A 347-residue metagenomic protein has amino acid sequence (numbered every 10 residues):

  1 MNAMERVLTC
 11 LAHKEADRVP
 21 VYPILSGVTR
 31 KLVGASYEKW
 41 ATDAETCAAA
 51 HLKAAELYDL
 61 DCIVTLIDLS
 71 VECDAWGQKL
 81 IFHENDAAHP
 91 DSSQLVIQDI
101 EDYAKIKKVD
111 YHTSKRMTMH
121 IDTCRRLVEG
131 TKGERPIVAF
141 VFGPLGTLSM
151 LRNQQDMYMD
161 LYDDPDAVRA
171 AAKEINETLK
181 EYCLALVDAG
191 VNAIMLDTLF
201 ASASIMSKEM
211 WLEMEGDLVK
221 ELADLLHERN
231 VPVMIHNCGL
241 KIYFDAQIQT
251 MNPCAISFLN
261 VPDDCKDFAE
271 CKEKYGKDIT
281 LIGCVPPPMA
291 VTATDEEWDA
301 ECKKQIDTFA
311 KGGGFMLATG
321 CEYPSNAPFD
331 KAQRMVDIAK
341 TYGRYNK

Functional and structural regions predicted by a protein language model:
M1-T29, S36-E38, A50, D86-S92 (+1 more regions): Active-site loop segments of alpha/beta catalytic cores
L32-A35, A75-W76: Short, glycine/acidic-enriched capping/hinge loops at junctions between secondary-structure elements
Y37-L69: Segments that shape or occlude catalytic/ligand-binding pockets
D43-E45, V96-D102, S114, A293-T294: Intrinsic-disorder/low-complexity, polar/charged segments
T65-D74, A139-G146: Short, glycine/charge-rich beta-strand/loop segments that flank catalytic centers and engage negatively charged groups
D68-D110, R126, G133-E134: A contiguous, low-structure linker/loop signature
